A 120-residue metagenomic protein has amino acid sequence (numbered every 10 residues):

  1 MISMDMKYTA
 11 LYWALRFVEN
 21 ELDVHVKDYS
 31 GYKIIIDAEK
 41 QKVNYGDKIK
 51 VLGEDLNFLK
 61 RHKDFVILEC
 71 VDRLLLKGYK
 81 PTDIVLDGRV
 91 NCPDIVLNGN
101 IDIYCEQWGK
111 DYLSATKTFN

Functional and structural regions predicted by a protein language model:
I2-N120: A short, conserved, highly charged catalytic patch centered on acidic carboxylates
